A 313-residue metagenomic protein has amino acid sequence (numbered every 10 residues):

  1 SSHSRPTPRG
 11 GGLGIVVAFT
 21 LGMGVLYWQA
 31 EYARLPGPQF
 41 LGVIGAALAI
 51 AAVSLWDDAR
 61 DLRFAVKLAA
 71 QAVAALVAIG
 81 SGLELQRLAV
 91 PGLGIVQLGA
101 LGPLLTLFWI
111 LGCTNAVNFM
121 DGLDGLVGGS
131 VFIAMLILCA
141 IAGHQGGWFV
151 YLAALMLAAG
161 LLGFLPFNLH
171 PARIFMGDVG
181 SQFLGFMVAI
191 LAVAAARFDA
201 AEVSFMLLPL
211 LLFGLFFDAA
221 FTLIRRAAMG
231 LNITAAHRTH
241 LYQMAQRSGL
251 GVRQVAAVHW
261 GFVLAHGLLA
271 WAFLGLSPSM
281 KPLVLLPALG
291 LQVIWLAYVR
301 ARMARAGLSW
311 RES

Functional and structural regions predicted by a protein language model:
S1-G10: Juxtamembrane helix-capping/reentrant segments at transmembrane boundaries
I15-A52, L126-S313: Alpha-helical transmembrane segments
L21-L35, S54-L62, I79-L93: Transmembrane alpha-helix boundary signature
Q39-V73, A78: Hydrophobic alpha-helical hairpins/lids featuring a short glycine-rich hinge
L41, V96-F108, V150-L152: Membrane-interfacial loop-to-helix junctions in multi-pass transporters
D58-R60, L88-A100, G251, L274-L276: Membrane interface segments of multi-pass transport proteins and intramembrane proteases
L101-V117, L126-V127: Function-critical hydrophobic alpha-helical transmembrane segments in multi-pass membrane proteins
